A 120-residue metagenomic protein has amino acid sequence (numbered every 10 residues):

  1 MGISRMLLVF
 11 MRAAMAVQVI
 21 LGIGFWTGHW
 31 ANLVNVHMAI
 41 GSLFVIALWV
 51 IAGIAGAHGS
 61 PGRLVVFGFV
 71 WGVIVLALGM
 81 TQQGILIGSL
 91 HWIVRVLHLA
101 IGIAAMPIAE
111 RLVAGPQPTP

Functional and structural regions predicted by a protein language model:
M1-P120: Polytopic transmembrane helical bundles with strong interfacial aromatic enrichment
